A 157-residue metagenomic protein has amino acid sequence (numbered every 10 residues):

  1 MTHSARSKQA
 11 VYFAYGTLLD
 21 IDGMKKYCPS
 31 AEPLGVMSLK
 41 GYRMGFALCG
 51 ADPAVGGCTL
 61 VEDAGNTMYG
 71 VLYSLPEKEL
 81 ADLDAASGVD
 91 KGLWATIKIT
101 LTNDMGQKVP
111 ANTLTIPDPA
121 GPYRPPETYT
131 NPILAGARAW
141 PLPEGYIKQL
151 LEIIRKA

Functional and structural regions predicted by a protein language model:
T2-A157: Glycine-aromatic micro-motifs
